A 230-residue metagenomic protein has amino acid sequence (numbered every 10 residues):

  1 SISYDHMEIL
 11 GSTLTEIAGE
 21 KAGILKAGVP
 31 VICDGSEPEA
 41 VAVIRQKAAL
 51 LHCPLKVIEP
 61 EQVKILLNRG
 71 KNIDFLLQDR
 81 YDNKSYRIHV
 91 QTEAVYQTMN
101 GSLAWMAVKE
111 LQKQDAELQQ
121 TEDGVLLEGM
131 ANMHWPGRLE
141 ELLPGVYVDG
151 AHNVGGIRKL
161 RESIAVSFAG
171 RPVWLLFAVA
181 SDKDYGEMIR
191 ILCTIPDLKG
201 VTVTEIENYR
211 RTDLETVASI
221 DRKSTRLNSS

Functional and structural regions predicted by a protein language model:
S1-D5, P60-V63, A178-A180, T204-R210: Short, acidic/turn-prone active-site loops that include or flank metal/cofactor- and phosphate-binding residues
S1-R87, G101, W105-G124: Acidic, Mg2+-coordinating active-site environments of NTP-dependent enzymes
I2-D5, E16, R80-G200: Nucleotide phosphate-binding/pyrophosphate-handling subdomain across enzymes that bind or process nucleotide phosphates
P30-I32, K56, W174-L176, G200-T202: A structural signal for isolated positions on well-ordered beta-strands in alpha/beta enzyme cores
I32-G35, V148-D149, L176-F177, E205: Small/polar loops that bind or transfer phosphate-bearing groups
G35-E39, E61, H134, H152 (+2 more regions): Short beta->alpha linker loops
E37-K56, G145-Y147, V154, I189-R226 (+1 more regions): C-terminal helical cap/extension that packs against the catalytic core of soluble nucleotide-cofactor enzymes
